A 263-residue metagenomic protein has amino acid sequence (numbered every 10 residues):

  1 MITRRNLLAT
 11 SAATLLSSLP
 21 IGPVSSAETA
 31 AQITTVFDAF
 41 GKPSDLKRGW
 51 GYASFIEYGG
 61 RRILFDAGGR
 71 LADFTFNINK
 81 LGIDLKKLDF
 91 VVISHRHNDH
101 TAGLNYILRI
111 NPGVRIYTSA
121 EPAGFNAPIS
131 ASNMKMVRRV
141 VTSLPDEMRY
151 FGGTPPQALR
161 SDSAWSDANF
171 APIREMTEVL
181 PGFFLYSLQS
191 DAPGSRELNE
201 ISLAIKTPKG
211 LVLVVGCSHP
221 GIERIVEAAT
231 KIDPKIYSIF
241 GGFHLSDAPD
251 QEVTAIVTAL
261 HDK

Functional and structural regions predicted by a protein language model:
M1-T14: N-terminal secretory signal peptides and thylakoid transit peptides that target proteins across membranes
S11-S17, G22-G59, E175-R196: Zn-dependent metallo-beta-lactamase
T34-L81, R196-V215: Conserved beta-strand hairpin/beta-sheet module of binuclear metal-dependent hydrolase folds, prominently
I63-F65, I116, V179-S187, V212-V215: Short hydrophobic-aromatic micro-motifs
L71-D73, H97-A102, A123-N126, P220-E223 (+1 more regions): Active-site environment of divalent metal-dependent phosphoester hydrolases
A72-Y117, T230-F240, H244, H261: Active-site metal-binding motif and surrounding structural segment of the metallo-beta-lactamase
R115, S202, P208-K263: Cap/insert and terminal regions of metallo-dependent hydrolase folds
P122-I201: Metallo-beta-lactamase
